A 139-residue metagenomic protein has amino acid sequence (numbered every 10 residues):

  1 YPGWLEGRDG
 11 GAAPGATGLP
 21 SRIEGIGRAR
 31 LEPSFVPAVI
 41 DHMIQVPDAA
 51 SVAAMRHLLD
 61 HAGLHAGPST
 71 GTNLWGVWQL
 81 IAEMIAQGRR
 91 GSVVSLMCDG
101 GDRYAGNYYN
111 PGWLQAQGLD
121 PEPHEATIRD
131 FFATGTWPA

Functional and structural regions predicted by a protein language model:
Y1-G3, N73, D102-R103: Short, active-site-adjacent cap segments at secondary-structure transitions
Y1-P68, Y108-A139: Active-site/ligand-binding loops adjacent to catalytic centers
A49, G71, G100-D102: Short Gly/Pro-enriched loop/turn and capping motifs at secondary-structure junctions
M55, N73-I81: Buried hydrophobic packing segments
H65-T72, I85: Short amphipathic alpha-helical interaction segments
W78-L96, G101-G118, E122-R129: Catalytic phosphate/nucleotide-handling subdomain of diverse soluble enzymes
